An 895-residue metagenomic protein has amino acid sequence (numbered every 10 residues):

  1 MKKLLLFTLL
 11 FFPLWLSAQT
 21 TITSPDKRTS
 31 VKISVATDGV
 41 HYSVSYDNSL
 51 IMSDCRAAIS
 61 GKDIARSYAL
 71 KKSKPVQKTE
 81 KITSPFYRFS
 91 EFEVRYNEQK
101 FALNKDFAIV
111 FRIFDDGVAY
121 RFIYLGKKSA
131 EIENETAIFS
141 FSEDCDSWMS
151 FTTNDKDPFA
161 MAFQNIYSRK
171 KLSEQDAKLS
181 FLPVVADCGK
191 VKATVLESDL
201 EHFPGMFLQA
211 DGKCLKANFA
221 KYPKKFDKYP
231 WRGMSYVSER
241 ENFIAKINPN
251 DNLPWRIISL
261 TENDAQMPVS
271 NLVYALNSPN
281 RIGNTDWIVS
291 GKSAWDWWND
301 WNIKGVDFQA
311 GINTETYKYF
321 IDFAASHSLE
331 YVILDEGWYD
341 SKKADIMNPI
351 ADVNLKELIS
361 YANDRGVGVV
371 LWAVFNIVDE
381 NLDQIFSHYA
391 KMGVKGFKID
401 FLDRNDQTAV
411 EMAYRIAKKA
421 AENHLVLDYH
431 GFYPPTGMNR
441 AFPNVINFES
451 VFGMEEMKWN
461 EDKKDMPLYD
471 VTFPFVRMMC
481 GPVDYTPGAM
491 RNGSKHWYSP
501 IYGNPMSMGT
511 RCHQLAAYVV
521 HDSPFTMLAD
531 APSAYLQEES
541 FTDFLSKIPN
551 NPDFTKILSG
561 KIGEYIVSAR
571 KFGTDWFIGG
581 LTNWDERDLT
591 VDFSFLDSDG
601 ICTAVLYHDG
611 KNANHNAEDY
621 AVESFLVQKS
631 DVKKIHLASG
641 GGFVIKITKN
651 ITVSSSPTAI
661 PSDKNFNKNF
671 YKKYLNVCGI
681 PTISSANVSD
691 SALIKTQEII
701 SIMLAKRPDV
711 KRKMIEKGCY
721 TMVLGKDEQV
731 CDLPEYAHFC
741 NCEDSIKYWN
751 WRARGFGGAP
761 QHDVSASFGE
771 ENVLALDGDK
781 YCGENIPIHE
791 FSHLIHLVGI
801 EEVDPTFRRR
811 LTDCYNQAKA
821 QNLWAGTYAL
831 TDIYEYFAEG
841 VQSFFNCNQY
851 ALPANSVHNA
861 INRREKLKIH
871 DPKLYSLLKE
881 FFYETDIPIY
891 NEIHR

Functional and structural regions predicted by a protein language model:
T21-A275, N280: N-terminal accessory beta-strand-rich subdomains and adjacent acidic, glycine-rich linkers that precede catalytic cores
N248-F323, H327: An acidic-aromatic substrate-binding cleft motif
D335-T510: Aromatic- and carboxylate-enriched substrate-binding clefts and catalytic-loop regions of carbohydrate-active enzymes
D530-F577, N614-E618: Glycan-recognition and catalytic regions of carbohydrate-active enzymes
I562-T603, F643-V644: Carbohydrate-binding surface patches
S624-T652: C-terminal beta-strand-rich structural cap/linker in extracellular carbohydrate-active enzymes
N667-K672, V677-Q817, N822, I861: Acidic/His-rich structured neighborhood in mature extracellular/periplasmic domains
V841-R895: Pan-zinc metallopeptidase signature
